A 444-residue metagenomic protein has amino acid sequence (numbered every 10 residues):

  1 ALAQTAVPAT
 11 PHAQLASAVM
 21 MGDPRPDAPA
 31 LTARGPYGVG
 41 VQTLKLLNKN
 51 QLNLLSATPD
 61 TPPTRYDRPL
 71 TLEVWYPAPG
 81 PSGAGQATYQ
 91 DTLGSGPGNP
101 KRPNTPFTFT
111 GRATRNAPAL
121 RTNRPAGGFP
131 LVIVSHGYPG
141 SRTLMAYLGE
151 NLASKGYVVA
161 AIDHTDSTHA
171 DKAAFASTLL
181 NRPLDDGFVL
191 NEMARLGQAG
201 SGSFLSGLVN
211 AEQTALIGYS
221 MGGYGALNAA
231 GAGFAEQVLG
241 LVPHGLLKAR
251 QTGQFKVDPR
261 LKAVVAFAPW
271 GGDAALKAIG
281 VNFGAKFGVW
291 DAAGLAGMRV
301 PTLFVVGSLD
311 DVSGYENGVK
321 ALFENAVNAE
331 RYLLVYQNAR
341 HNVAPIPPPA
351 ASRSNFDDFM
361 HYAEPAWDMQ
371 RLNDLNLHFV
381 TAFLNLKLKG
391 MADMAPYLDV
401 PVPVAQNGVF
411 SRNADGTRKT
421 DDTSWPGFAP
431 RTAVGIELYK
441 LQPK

Functional and structural regions predicted by a protein language model:
P11-V132: Domain-level recognition of soluble alpha/beta enzyme cores, biased toward histidine phosphatases/phosphomutases
H12-P26, S56, A329, N338-H341 (+1 more regions): Alpha/beta-hydrolase-fold serine-hydrolase catalytic core, especially in secreted/extracellular enzymes
Q42, T71-G83, T88-P103, T143-A170 (+5 more regions): Active-site machinery of serine-nucleophile hydrolases
T58-T61, A173-S177, A278-F283, D291 (+1 more regions): Active-site rim elements
T114-D171, D273-A274, D311-Y315: Short substrate-entry loop that stabilizes the transition state in hydrolases
H136, G218-S220: Conserved alpha/beta-hydrolase "nucleophile elbow" surrounding the catalytic nucleophile
L144-Y147, S154, A174-E212, L216 (+3 more regions): Alpha/beta-hydrolase active-site loop
H244-V335: The feature captures the conserved acid-bearing segment of alpha/beta-hydrolase catalytic domains
